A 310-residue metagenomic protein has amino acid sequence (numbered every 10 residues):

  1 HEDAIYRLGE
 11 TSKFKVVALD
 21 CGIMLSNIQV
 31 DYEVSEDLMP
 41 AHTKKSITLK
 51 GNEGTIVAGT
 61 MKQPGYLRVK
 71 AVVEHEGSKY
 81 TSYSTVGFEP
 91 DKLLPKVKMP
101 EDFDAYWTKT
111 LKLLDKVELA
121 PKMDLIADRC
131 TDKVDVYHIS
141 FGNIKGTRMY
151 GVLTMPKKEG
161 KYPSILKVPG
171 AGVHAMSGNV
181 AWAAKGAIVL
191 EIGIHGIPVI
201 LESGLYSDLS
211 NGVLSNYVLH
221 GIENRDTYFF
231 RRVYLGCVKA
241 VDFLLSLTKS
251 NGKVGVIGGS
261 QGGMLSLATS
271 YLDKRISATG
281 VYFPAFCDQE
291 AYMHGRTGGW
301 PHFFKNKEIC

Functional and structural regions predicted by a protein language model:
E2, L114-E159: N-terminal cap/lid segment of alpha/beta-hydrolase-fold proteins
E10-F14: Structural beta-strand segments of beta-rich domains
P64-E76: Short, aromatic- and glycine-rich surface loops/edge beta-strands on solvent-exposed regions
G77-V97: Short beta-strand elements
G151-M155, K161-G172: Short beta-strand element of the alpha/beta-hydrolase
H174-L235, F243, E290-W300: Cap/lid segment of the alpha/beta-hydrolase catalytic domain
K249-G259: Alpha/beta-hydrolase fold nucleophile elbow
G263-C310: Hydrolase active-site cap/lid region
